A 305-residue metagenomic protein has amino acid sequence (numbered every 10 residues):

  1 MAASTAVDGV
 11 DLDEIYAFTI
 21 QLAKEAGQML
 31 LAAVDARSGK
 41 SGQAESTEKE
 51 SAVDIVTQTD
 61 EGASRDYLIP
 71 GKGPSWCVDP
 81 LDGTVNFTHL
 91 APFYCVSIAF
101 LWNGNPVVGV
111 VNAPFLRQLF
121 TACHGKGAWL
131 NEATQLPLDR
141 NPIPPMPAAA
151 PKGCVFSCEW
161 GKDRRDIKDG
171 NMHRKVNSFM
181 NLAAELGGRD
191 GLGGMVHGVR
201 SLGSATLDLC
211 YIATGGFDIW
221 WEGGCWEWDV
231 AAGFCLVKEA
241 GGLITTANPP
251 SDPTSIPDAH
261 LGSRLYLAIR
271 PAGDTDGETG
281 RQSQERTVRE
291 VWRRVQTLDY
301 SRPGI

Functional and structural regions predicted by a protein language model:
M1-A23, G27, H173, G188-I305: Oxyanion/phosphate-interacting regions
M1-L81, Q296, Y300-I305: N-terminal subdomain of lithium-sensitive/metallo-dependent phosphomonoesterases centered on the IMPase/IPPase/PAP
A26, L30, D60, T84 (+6 more regions): Residue-level signal for inorganic ion chemistry
P70-A133, P137: DPxDG-like acidic metal-binding loop motif
V108, V155, D218-I219: Short, Asp-centered acidic motifs that coordinate Mg2+ and/or phosphate in catalytic or ligand-binding sites
G125, E159-K162, S204-A205, C225: Histidine- and/or cysteine-centered catalytic micro-motif in compact active-site loops
A128-L130, Q135-P137, D163-R165, G273-E278: Short helix-loop capping/hinge motifs at secondary-structure junctions, enriched in acidic/polar residues
P144-S201: Short loop->beta-strand "edge-of-pocket" segments that line small-molecule binding or catalytic clefts across diverse
